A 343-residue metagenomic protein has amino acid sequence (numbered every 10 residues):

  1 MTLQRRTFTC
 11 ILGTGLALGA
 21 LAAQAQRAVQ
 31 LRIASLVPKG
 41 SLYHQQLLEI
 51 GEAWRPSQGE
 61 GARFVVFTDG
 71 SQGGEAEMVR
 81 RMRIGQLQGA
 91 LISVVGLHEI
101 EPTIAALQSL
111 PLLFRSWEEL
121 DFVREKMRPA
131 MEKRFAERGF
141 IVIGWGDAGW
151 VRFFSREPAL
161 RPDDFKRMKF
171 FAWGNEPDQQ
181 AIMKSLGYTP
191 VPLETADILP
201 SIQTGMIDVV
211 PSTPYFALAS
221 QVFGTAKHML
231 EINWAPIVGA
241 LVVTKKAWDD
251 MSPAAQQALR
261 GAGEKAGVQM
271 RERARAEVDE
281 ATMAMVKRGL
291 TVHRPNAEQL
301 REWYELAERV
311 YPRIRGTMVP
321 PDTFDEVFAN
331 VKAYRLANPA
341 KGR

Functional and structural regions predicted by a protein language model:
T2-L3, T9-T14, A25-E118, K133-R343: N-terminal secretory/targeting leader peptides
A20-A22: N-terminal signal peptide c-region/cleavage motif recognized by signal peptidases
D121-R134: Signature of the catalytic double-stranded beta-helix
